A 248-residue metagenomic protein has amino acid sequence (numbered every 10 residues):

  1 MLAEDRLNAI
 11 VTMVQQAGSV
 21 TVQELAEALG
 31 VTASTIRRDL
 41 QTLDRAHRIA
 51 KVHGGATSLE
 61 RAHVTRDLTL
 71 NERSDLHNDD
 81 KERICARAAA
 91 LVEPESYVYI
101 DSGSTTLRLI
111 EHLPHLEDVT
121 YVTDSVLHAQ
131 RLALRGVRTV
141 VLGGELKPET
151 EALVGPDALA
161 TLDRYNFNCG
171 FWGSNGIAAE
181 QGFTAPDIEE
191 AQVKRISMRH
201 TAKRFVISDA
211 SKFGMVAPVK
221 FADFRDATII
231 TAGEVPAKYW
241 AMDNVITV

Functional and structural regions predicted by a protein language model:
L2-G30, S34-Y99, I110-E111, H115-L116 (+1 more regions): HTH-adjacent hinge/linker in prokaryotic transcriptional regulators
L2-T12, Q16-Q23, G30, R45 (+2 more regions): Conserved phosphate- and dinucleotide-binding cores of soluble alpha/beta proteins, encompassing both enzyme active
E95, L116-D118, T201, D226: A general structural motif
D101-S102, D209: Short His-Asn-centered micro-motif
S104-L107: Gly/Ser/Thr-rich loops at beta-strand to alpha-helix junctions that form or flank small-molecule/cofactor-binding
H115-V122, V126: Short, small-residue-rich packing micro-motifs
